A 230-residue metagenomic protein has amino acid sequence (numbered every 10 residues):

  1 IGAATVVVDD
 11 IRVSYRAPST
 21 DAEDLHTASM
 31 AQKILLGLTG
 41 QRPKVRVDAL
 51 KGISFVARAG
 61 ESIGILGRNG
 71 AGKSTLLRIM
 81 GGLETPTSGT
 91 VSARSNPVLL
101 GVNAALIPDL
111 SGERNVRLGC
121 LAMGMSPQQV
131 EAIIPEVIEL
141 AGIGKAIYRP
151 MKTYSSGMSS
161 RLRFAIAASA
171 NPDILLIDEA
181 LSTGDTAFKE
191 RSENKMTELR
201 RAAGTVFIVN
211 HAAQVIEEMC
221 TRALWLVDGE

Functional and structural regions predicted by a protein language model:
I1-D48: Pre-NBD coupling/linker segments of ABC/ABC-like ATPases
V7, V13-R16, A59-G64, R68-A122: ABC ATPase nucleotide-binding domain signature region
E131, V137-T153: Conserved ABC nucleotide-binding domain
K152-F164: ABC ATPase nucleotide-binding domain "signature motif"
A168-I177: A short, proline-enriched helix->beta-strand linker immediately N-terminal to the Walker B motif in ABC-type P-loop
K189-A202: Helical segment within the ABC ATPase nucleotide-binding domain
N210-H211: H-loop/switch region of ABC-family ATPase nucleotide-binding domains
M219, A223-E230: H-loop (His-switch) and adjacent beta-strand-loop-beta switch element of ABC-type ATPase nucleotide-binding domains
